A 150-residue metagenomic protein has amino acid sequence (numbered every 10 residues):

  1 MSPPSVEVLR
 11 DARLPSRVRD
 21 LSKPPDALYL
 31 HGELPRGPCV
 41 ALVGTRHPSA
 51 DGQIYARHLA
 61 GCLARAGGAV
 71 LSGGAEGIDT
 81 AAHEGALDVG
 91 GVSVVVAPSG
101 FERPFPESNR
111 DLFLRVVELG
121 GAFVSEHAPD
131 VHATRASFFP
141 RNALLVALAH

Functional and structural regions predicted by a protein language model:
S2-H150: Glycine-biased, small-residue-rich flexible motifs in mid-sequence functional cores and linkers
